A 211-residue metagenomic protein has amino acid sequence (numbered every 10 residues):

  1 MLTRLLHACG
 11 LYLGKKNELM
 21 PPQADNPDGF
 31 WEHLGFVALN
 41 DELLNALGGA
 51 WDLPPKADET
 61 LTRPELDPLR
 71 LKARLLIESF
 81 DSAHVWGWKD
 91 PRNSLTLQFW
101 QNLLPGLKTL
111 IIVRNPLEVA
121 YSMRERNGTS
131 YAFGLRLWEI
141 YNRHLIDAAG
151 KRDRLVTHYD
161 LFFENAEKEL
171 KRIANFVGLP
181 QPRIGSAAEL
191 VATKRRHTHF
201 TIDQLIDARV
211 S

Functional and structural regions predicted by a protein language model:
M1-L69, H197: PAPS-dependent sulfotransferase catalytic core
T3, T60-T62, T96, T109 (+4 more regions): Residue-identity detector for threonine
E18-P27, G150-V210: The conserved 3'-phosphoadenosine-5'-phosphosulfate
L44-A50, P54-P55, D67-R183: PAPS-dependent sulfotransferase catalytic domain
W88, V210-S211: Structural motif
